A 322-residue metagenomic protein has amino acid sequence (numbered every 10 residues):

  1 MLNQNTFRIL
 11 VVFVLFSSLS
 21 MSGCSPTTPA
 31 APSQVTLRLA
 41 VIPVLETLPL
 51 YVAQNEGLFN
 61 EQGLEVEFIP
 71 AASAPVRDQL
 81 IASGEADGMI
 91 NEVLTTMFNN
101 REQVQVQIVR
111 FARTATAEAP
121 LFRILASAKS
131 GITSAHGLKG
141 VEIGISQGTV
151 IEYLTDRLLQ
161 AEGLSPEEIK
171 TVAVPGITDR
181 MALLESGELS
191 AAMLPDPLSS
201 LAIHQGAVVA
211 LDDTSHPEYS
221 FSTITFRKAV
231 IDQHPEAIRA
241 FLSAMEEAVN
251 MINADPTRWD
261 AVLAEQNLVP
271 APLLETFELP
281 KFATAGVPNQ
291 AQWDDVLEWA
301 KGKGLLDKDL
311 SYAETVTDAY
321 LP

Functional and structural regions predicted by a protein language model:
M1-T36, P322: Short, low-complexity disordered leader/linker segments with a strong preference for bacterial N-terminal type II
A31-S165, T171-V174, S190-D196, D212 (+1 more regions): Short, glycine-/small- and polar/acidic-enriched structural segments that line small-molecule recognition paths
E46, N55, R77, E92-T95 (+11 more regions): Stable alpha-helical elements in mature extracytoplasmic
E61, A115-A117, F282-N289, Y312: Short, solvent-exposed loop/beta-turn-alpha elements that line the ligand-binding surface or hinge of extracytoplasmic
L94, T171-V172, G176-V262: Pocket-lining segment of extracytoplasmic ligand-binding domains
D232-D307: Secondary-structure end/capping motifs
E298-P322: Conserved C-terminal helix/tail region of periplasmic/extracytoplasmic solute-binding proteins
